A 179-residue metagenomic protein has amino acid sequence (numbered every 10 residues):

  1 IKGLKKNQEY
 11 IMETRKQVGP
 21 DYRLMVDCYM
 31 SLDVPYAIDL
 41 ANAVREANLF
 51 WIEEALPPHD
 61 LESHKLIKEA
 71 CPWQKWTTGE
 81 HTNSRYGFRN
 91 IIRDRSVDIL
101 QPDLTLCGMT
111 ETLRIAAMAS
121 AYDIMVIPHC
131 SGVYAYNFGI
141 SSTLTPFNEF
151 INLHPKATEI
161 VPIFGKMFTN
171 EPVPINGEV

Functional and structural regions predicted by a protein language model:
I1-K65, C71: Metal-dependent enolase-superfamily TIM-barrel catalytic cores that perform enediolate-based chemistry
N42, N48, H59-N176: Shared catalytic-loop signature of beta/alpha-barrel
